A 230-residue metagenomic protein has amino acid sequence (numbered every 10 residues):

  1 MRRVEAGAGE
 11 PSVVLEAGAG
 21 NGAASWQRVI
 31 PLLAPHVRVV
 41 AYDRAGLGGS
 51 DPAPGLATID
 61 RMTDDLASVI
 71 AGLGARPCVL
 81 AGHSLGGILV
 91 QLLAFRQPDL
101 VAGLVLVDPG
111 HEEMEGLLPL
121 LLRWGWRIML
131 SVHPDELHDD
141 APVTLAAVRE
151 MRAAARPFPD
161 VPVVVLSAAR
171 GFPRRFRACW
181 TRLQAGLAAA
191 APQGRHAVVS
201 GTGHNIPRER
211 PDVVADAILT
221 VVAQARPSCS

Functional and structural regions predicted by a protein language model:
R2-G49: Conserved HGGG/HGGXW glycine-rich cap/lid loop of the alpha/beta-hydrolase fold
G7-A8, I70-R76, V221, A225: Glycine-rich phosphate-binding loop signature in dinucleotide/nucleotide-binding domains
A8-E10, P35, G74-R76, P98-D99 (+2 more regions): Active-site acidic short loop of glycosyltransferases
A41-A81, L85, L121: Active-site loop/oxyanion-hole signature of alpha/beta-hydrolase fold enzymes
R76-E113: Conserved hydrolase catalytic core segment
L104-A141: Flexible "cap/lid" loop of the alpha/beta hydrolase fold
V132-T202: Conserved serine/cysteine hydrolase catalytic core
P192-S230: Catalytic active-site module of serine/aspartate enzymes centered on a nucleophile-bearing elbow/loop
